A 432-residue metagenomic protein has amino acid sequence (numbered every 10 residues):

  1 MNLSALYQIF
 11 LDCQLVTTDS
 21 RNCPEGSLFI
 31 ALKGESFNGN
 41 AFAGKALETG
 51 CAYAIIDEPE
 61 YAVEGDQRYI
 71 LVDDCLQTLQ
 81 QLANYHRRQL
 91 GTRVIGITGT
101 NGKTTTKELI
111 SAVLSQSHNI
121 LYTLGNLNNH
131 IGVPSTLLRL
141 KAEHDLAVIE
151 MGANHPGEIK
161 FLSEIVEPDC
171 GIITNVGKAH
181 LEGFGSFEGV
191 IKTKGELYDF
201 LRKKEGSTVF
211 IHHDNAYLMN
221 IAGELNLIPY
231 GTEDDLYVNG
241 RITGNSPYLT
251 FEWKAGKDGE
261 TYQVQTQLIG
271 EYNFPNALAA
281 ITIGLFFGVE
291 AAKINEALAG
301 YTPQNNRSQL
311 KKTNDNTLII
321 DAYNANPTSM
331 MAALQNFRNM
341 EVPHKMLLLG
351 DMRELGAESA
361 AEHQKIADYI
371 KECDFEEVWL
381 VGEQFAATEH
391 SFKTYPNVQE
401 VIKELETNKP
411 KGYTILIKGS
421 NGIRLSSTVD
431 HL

Functional and structural regions predicted by a protein language model:
M1-Q81, Y85, N339-V342, D368-Y369 (+2 more regions): N-terminal leader/targeting and accessory segments in enzymes
S20-A31, I131, S135-A147, N314 (+1 more regions): Mobile, glycine- and charge-enriched loop segments and immediately flanking short secondary-structure elements within
S27, A46, L82, I97 (+13 more regions): Residue-level signal for inorganic ion chemistry
G34-F37, Q304-N306, A322-F392: Active-site beta-alpha connecting loops in nucleotide-dependent enzymes
E60-G65, I172-T317, V342-P343, D368-E377 (+1 more regions): Acidic, Mg2+-coordinating active-site environments of NTP-dependent enzymes
Q77-H213, Y217-L225, K403, T407 (+1 more regions): Phosphate-binding loop of NTP-binding sites
I97, N305-R307, G422, S426-S427: ATP-dependent carboxylate/acyl-activation modules
T394, Y413-D430: Peripheral docking tails and interdomain loops at the edges of cofactor- or intermediate-handling domains
